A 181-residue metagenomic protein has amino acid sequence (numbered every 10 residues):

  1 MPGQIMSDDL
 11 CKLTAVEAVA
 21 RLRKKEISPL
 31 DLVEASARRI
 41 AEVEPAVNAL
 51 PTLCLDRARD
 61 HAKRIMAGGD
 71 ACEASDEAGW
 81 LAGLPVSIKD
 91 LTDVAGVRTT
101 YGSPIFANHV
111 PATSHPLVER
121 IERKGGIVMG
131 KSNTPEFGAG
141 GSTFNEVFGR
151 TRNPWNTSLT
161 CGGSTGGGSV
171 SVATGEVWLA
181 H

Functional and structural regions predicted by a protein language model:
M1-D60: An N-terminal boundary/leader segment
S36, A58, K89, I121 (+1 more regions): Conserved hydrophobic/aromatic pocket- or pore-lining residues that grip, position, or stack substrates in active sites
V47, L55, D93-V94, P116-L117 (+1 more regions): N-terminal subdomain of lithium-sensitive/metallo-dependent phosphomonoesterases centered on the IMPase/IPPase/PAP
P51, W80-L81, P85-S87, I127 (+1 more regions): Short, conserved beta-strand segments within well-ordered enzyme catalytic domains that often line or immediately flank
D56-R64, G125-G126: Long amphipathic alpha-helix in the N-terminal Rossmann-like dinucleotide-binding domain of NAD(P)-dependent
I65-P85: Immediate post-signal peptide segment of exported/extracytoplasmic ligand-binding proteins
W80-L117: Enzymes and membrane/adaptor proteins characterized by extended Gly/Ser/Thr/Asp/Glu-rich, aromatic-dotted
T113-H181: Short glycine/serine-rich loop segments
